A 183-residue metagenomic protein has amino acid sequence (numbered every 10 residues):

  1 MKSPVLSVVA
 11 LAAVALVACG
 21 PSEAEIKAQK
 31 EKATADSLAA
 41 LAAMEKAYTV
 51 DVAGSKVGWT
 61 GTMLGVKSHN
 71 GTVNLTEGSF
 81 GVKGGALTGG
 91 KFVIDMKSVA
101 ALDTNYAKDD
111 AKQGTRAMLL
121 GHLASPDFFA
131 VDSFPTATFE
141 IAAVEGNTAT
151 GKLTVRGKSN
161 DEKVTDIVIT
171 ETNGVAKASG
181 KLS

Functional and structural regions predicted by a protein language model:
M1-V17: Sec-dependent bacterial lipoprotein signal peptides
C19-S183: Low-complexity, acidic/polar, glycine-enriched regions of mature
